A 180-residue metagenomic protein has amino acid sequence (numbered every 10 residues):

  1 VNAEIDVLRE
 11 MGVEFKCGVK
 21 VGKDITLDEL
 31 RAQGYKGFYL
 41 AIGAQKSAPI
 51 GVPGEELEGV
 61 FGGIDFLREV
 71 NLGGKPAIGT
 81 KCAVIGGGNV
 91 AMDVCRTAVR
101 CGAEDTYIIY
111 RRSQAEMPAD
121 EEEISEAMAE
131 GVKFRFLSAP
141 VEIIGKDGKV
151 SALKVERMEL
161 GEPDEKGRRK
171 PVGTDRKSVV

Functional and structural regions predicted by a protein language model:
N2-P49, F61-I78, R100-V180: A Rossmann-like FAD-binding core segment of flavoenzymes
I50-G54: Conserved catalytic-core motifs of eukaryotic protein kinase domains, centered on the activation segment
E56-E58: Flexible, Lys/Arg-rich cytosolic regulatory linkers and terminal tails that connect or flank
I78-G88: Beta1/beta-strand and adjacent pyrophosphate-binding region of the FAD-binding site in flavoprotein oxidoreductases
A91: N-terminal Rossmann-fold NAD(P) dinucleotide-binding loop
